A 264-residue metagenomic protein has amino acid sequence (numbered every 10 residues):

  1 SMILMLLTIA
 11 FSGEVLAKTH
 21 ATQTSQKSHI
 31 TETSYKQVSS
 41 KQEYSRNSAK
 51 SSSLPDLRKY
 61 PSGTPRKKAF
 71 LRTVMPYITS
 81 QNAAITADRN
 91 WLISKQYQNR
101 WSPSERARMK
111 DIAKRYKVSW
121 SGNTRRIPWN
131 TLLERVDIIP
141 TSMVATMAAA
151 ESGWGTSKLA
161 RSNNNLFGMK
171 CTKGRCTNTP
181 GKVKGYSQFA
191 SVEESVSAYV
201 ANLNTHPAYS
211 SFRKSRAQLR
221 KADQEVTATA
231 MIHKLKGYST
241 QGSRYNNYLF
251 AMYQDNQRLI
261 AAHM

Functional and structural regions predicted by a protein language model:
M2-A10: Bacterial N-terminal signal peptides
G13-T146, A150-M264: Catalytic cores of secreted/periplasmic lytic hydrolases that degrade extracellular macromolecules
